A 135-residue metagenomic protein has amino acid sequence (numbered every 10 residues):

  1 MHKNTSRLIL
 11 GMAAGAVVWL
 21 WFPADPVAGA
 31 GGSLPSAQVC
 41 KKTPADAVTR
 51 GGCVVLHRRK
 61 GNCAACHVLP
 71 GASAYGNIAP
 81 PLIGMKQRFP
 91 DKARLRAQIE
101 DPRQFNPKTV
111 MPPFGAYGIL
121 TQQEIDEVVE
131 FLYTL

Functional and structural regions predicted by a protein language model:
M1-K41: N-terminal export/targeting leaders of redox proteins
R7, A93, Q98, Q104 (+1 more regions): C-terminal capping alpha-helices of c-type cytochrome domains
A30-R58: Electrostatic cytochrome c docking/interface patches
A45, H57, F89-P90, I119-Q123: Soluble non-cytosolic domains of exported or imported proteins
V55, A64-E100, A116: Gly/Gly-Pro-rich "capping" loops immediately C-terminal to redox-active cysteine motifs in periplasmic/lumenal
G61: Cys/His-enriched microdomains
A74, Q104-K108: Substrate-binding/catalytic groove segments of enzymes that remodel or degrade extracellular structural polymers
